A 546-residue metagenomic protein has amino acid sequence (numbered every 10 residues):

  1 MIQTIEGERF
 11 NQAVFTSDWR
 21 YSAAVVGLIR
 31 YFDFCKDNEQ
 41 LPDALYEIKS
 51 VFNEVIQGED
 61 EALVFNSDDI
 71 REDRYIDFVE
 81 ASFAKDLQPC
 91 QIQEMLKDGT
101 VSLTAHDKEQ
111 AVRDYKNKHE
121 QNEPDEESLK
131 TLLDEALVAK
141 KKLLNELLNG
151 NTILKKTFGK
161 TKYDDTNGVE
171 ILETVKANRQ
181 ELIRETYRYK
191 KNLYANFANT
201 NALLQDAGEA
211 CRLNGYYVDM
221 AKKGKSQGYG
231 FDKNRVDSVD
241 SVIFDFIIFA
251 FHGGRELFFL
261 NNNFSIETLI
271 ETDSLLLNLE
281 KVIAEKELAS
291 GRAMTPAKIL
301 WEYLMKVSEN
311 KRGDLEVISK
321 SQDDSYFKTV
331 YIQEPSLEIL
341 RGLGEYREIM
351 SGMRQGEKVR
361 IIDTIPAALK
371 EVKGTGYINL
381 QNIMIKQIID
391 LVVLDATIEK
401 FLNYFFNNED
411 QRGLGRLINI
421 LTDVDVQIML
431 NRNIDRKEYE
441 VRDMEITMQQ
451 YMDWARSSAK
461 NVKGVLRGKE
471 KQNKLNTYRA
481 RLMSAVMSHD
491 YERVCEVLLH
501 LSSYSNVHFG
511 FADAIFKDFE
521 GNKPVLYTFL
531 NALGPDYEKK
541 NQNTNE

Functional and structural regions predicted by a protein language model:
M1-F158, Q322-E546: Long, contiguous all-alpha helical interaction modules
E127-G291: Basic, glycine-/proline-tolerant helical and adjacent loop/strand elements that line or dock onto nucleic-acid
Y217-N382: Domain-exit/linker segments immediately C-terminal to small folded modules
